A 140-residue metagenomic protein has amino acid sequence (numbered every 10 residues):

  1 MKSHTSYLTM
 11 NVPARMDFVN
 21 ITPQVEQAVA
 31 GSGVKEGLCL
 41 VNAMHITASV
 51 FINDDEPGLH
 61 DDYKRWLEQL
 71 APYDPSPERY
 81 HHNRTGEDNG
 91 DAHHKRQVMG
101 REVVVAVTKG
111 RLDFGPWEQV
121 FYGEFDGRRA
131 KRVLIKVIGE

Functional and structural regions predicted by a protein language model:
M1-E140: Active-site histidine-anchored catalytic micro-motif
